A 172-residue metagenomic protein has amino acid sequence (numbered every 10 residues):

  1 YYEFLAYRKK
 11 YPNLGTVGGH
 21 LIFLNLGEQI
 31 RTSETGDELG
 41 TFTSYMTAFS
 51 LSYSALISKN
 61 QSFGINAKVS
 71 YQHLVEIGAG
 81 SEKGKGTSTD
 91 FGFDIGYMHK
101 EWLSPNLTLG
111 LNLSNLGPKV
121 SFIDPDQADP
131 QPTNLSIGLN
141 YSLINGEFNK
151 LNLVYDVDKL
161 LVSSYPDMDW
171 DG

Functional and structural regions predicted by a protein language model:
Y1-G172: Subset of outer-membrane beta-barrel
